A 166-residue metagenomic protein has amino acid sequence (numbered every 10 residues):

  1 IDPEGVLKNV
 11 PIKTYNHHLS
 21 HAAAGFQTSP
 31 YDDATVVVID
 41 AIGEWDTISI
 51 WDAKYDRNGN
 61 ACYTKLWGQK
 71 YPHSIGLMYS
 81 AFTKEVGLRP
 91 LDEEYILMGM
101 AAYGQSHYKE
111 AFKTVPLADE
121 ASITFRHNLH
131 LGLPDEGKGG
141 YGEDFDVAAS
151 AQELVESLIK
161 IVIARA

Functional and structural regions predicted by a protein language model:
I1-N16: Conserved catalytic cysteine-centered active-site region of acyl-thioester-dependent Claisen-condensing enzymes
G5-V6, Q27-Y31, A41-E44: Solvent-exposed alpha-helices and their adjacent loops that cap or buttress functional pockets in soluble metabolic
T14-V37: Conserved phosphate-binding catalytic cores of ATP/NTP-utilizing and phosphoryl-transfer enzymes
L19-A24, G140, A148, Q152: Ligand-binding pockets and gating/stacking loops
A22, F82, I159: A residue-level signal for conserved active-site and pocket-lining positions in enzyme catalytic cores
V38, G43-A149, R165: A short helix-loop
A149-A166: Phosphate/ATP-binding catalytic cores across multiple sugar-kinase/actin-like superfamilies, primarily ASKHA
